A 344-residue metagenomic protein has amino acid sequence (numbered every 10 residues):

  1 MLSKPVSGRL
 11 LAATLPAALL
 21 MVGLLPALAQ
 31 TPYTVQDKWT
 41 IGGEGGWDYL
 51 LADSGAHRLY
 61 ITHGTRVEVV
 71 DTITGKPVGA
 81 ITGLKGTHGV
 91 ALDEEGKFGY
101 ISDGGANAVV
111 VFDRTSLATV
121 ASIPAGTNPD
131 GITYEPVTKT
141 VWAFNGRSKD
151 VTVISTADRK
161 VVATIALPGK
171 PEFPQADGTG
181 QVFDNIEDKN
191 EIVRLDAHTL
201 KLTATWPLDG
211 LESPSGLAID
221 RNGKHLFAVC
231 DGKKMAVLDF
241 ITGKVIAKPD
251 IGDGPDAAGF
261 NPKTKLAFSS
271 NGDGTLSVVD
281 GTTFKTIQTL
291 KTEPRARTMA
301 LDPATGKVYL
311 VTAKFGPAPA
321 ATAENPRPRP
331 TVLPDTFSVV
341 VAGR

Functional and structural regions predicted by a protein language model:
M1-G8: N-terminal secretory signal peptides that target proteins for export/translocation
K4, P26-R344: Predominantly soluble domains enriched in secretory-pathway, periplasmic, or organellar proteins
A12-P26: Bacterial N-terminal signal peptides
